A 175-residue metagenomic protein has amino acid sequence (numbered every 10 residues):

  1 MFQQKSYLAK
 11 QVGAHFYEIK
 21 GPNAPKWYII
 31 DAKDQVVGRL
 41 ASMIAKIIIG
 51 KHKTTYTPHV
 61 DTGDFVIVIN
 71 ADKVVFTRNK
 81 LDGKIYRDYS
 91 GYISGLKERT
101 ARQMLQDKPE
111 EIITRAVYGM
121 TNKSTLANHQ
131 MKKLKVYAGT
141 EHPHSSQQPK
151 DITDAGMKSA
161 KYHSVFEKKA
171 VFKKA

Functional and structural regions predicted by a protein language model:
M1-T114, T125, Q148-A175: Ribosome large-subunit tunnel/peptidyl-transferase-proximal elements
V66, K135-V136: Extended hydrophobic secondary-structure segments that form protein cores and membrane-embedded regions
D72-V74, G139-P143: Short, internal active-site loops enriched in acidic
A127-K135: C-terminal structural segments of small proteins and small subunits
